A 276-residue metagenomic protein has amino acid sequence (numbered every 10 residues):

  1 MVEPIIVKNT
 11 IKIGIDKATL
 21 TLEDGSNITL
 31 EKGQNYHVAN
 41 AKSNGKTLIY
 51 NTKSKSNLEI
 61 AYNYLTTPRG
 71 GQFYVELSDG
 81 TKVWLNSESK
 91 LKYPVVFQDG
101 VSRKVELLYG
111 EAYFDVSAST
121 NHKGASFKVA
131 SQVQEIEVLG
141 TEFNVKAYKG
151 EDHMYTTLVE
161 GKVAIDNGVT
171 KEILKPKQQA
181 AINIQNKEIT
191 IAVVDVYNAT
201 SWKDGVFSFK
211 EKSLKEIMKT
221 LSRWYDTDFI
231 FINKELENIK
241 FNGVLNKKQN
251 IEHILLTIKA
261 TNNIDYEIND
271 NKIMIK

Functional and structural regions predicted by a protein language model:
M1-K276: A residue-level detector for the "anchor" residue at the start of short, highly conserved motifs
